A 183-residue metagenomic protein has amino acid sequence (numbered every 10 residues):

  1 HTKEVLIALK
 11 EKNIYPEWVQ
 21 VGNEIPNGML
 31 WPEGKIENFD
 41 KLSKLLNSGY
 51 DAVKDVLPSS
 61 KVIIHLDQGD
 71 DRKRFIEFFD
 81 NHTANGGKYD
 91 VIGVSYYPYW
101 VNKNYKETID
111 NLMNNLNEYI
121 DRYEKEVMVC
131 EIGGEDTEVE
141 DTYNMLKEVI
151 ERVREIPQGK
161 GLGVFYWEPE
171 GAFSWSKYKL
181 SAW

Functional and structural regions predicted by a protein language model:
H1, F78, Y96-Y99, Y123 (+1 more regions): Aromatic side chains
H1-G87, V101-N114, E138-E148, S176-W183: Active-site cleft segment of glycoside hydrolase catalytic domains centered on the general acid/base Glu
V19, I92, V164: Conserved, mostly hydrophobic/aromatic
G22-N23, H65, S95, C130 (+1 more regions): Alpha/beta-hydrolase-fold catalytic nucleophile elbow
V56-P58, R122-Y123, K160: Helix C-cap/helix->beta junction micro-motif
H82-S95, L112-G133: Aromatic-lined glycan-binding groove of carbohydrate-active enzymes
Y99, K125-W183: Substrate-binding cleft of secreted/luminal carbohydrate-active enzymes
